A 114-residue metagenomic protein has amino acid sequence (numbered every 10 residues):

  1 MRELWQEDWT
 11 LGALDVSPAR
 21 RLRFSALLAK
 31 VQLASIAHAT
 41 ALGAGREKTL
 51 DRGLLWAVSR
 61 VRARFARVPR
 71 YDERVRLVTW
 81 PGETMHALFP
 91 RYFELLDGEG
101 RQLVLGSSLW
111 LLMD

Functional and structural regions predicted by a protein language model:
M1-V58, M113-D114: Hot-dog-fold acyl-thioester-processing enzymes
R2-E3, R62-D114: HotDog/MaoC-like acyl-thioester-processing domains
